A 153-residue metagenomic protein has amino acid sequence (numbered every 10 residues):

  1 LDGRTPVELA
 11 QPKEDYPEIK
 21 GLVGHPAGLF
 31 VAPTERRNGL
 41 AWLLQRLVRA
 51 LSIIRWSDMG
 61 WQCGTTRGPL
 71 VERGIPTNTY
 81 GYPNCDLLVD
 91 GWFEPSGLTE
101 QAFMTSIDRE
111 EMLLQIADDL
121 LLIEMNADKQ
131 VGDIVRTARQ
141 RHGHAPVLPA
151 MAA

Functional and structural regions predicted by a protein language model:
L1-P83: Acyl-donor binding region in acyl/amide transferases
S57-R139: Accessory, usually C-terminal, subdomains that scaffold auxiliary metal cofactors
R141-A153: Long, low-complexity, intrinsically disordered segments
